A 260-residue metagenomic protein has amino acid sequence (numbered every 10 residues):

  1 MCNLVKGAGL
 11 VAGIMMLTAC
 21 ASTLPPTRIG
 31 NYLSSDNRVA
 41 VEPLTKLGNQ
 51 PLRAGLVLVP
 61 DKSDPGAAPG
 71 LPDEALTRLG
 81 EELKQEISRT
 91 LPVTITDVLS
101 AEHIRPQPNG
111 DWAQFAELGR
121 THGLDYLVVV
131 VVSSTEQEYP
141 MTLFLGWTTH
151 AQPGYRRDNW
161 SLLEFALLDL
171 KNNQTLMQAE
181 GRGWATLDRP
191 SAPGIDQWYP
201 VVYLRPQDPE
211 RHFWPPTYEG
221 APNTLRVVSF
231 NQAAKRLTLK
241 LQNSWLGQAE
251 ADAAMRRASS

Functional and structural regions predicted by a protein language model:
M1-C20: Sec-dependent bacterial lipoprotein signal peptides
M15, N49, H122-D125: Structured loop/turn residues at beta-strand edges in well-structured enzyme cores
C20-A101, R120, N231-S260: A structural "domain/chain start" motif
A68-L76, G80, P108-W112, G154-R156 (+2 more regions): Solvent-exposed, acidic/flexible segments
A101-P108: A short acidic, often aromatic-flanked loop/helix-cap motif at beta-alpha or helix-coil junctions that lines enzyme
N109-E180, T186-R189: Surface-exposed short loop/turn segments
H122-E138, D158-A166, D196-Y218, N243-S260: Repeat-unit-sized solenoid/scaffold elements
L170-K235: Short secondary-structure boundary motifs at beta->alpha junctions and helix caps
